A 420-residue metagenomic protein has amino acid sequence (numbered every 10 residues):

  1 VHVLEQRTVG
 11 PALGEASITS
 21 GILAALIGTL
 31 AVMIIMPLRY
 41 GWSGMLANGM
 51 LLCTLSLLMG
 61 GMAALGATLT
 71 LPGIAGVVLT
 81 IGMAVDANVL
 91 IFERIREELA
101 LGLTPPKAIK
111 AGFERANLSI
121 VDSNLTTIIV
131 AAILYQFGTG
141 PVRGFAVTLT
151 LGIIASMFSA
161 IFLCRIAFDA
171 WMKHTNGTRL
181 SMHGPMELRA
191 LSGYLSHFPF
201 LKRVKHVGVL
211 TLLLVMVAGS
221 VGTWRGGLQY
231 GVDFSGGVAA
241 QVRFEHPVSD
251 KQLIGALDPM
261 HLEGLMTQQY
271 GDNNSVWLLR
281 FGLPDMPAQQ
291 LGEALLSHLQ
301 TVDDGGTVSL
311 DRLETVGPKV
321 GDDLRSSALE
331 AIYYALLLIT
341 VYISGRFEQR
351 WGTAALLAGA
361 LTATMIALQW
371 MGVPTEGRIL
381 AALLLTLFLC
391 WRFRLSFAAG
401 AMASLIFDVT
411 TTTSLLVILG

Functional and structural regions predicted by a protein language model:
V1-G420: A structural signal for conserved, well-ordered secondary-structure elements that form binding/interaction cores
